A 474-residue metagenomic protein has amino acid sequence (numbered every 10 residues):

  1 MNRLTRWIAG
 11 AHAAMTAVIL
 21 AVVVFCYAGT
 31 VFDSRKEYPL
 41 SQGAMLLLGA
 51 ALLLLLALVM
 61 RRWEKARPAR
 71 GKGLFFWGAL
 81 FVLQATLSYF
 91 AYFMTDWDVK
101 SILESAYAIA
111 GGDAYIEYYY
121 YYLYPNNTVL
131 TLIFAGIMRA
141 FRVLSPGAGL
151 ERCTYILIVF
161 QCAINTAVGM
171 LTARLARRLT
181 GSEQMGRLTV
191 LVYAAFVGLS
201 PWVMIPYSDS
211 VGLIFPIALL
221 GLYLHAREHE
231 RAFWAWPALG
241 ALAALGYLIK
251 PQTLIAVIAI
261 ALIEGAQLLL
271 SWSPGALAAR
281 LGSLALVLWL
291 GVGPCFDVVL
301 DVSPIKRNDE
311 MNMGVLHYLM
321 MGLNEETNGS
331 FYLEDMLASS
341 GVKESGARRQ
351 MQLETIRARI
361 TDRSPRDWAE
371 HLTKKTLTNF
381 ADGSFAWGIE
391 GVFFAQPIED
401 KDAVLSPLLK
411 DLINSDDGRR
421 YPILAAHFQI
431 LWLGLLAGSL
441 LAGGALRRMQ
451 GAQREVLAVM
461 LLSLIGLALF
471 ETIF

Functional and structural regions predicted by a protein language model:
M1-A85, A278-L286: Start-transfer (signal-anchor) and selected internal transmembrane alpha helices of multi-pass inner/ER membrane
V23-Y27, R35-G49, R152-I156, F380-L461: Membrane-interface anchor segments at the N-terminal boundary of transmembrane helices in multi-pass membrane enzymes
L80-F81, T189-V197, A243, Y247: Short helix- or helix-capping micro-motifs that position conserved polar/aromatic residues at function-defining sites
S105, Y120-R152: Short hydrophobic/aromatic helix or loop-helix immediately within or flanking a transmembrane segment in polytopic
Y115, D301-V404: Membrane-proximal stem/loop segments at transmembrane-domain junctions that anchor or position
A148, T172-A195, Q453-A458: Transmembrane-helix signature of polytopic, membrane-embedded enzymes that assemble or transfer cell-envelope glycans
T180, L219-A235: Membrane-interface transmembrane helices that cradle and orient dolichyl/undecaprenyl
G198-G212: Short acidic/glycine- and proline-prone juxtamembrane loop motifs at membrane-interface regions of multi-pass membrane
